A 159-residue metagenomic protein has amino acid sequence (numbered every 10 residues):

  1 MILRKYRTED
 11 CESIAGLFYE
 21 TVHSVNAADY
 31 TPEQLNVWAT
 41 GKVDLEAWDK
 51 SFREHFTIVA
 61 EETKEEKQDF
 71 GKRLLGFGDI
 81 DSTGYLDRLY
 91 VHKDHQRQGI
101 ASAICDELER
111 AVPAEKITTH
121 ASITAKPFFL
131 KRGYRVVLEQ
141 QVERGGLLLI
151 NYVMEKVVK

Functional and structural regions predicted by a protein language model:
I2-G16: A short beta-loop-alpha structural element at the N-terminal edge of CoA-dependent acyl/N-acetyltransferase catalytic
Y19-E46: Conserved GNAT-fold acetyl-CoA-binding loop/helix
H55-G76, D81: Conserved beta-hairpin
H55-V59, F77, R88, T118 (+1 more regions): Short hydrophobic/aromatic beta-strand element in the GNAT-like acyltransferase core that lines or flanks the acyl-donor
D81-D94, Y152: Conserved acetyl-CoA binding element of GNAT-fold acetyltransferases
V91-K93, R97-R110: Conserved acetyl-CoA-binding loop-helix of GNAT-fold acetyltransferases
E115, H120-A125, E139-K159: C-terminal "cap" of GNAT-fold acetyltransferases
R132-Q140: Conserved acetyl-CoA-binding loop of GNAT-fold acetyltransferases
